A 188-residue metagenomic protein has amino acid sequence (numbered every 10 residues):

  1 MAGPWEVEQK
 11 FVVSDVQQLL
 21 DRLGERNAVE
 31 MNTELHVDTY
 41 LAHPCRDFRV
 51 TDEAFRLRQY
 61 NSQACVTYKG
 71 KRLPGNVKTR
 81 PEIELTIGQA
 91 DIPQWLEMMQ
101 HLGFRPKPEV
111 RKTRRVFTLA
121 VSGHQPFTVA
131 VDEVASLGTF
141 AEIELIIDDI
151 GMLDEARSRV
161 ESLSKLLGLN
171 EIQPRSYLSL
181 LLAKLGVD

Functional and structural regions predicted by a protein language model:
M1-H124, E161, L167-D188: N-terminal strand-loop-strand beta-hairpin
Q18, M152-L153: Short amphipathic alpha-helical segments with coiled-coil-like heptad repeat character
K69, V134-E144: Residues forming anionic-ligand binding surfaces in small-molecule and nucleic-acid pockets of primarily soluble enzymes
F127-D132: Short glycine-rich, acidic/polar surface loops and turns
L137-F140, L153, R157-E161: Short amphipathic alpha-helical surface patches that serve as generic macromolecular interface elements
I146-G151: A generic structural motif
